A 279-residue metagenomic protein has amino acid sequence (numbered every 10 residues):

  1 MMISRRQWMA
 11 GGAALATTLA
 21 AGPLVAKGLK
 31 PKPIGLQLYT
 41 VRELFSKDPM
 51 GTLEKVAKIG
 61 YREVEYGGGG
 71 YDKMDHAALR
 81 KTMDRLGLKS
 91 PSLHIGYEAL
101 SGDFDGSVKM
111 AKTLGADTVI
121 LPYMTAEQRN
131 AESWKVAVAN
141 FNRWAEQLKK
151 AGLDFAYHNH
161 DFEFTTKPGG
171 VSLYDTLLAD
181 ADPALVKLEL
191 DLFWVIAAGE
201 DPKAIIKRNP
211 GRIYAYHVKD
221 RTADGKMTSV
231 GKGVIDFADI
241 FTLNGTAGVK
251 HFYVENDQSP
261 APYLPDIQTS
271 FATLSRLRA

Functional and structural regions predicted by a protein language model:
M1-L19: N-terminal secretory signal peptides and thylakoid transit peptides that target proteins across membranes
G22-K47, K55: C-terminal segment of N-terminal export signals and the immediately downstream linker at the start of the mature
L29, L53-K58, K73-S90, D105-G115 (+4 more regions): Acidic (Asp/Glu)-rich catalytic clusters
L36, V56, V64, M83 (+5 more regions): Conserved, mostly hydrophobic/aromatic
R42-S46, G67-H76, G96-F104, A126-A131 (+4 more regions): Acidic-and-aromatic substrate-binding clefts and catalytic sites of carbohydrate-active enzymes
L53-E54, F164-P168, W194-V249, Q258-P260 (+1 more regions): Gly/Pro-rich active-site loop or hairpin
R62, K89, L93-K187, V195 (+1 more regions): Active-site acidic/histidine proton-transfer and metal-coordination neighborhood in alpha/beta enzyme cores
L264-A279: C-terminal helical cap(s) of enzyme catalytic domains, especially alpha/beta-barrels
